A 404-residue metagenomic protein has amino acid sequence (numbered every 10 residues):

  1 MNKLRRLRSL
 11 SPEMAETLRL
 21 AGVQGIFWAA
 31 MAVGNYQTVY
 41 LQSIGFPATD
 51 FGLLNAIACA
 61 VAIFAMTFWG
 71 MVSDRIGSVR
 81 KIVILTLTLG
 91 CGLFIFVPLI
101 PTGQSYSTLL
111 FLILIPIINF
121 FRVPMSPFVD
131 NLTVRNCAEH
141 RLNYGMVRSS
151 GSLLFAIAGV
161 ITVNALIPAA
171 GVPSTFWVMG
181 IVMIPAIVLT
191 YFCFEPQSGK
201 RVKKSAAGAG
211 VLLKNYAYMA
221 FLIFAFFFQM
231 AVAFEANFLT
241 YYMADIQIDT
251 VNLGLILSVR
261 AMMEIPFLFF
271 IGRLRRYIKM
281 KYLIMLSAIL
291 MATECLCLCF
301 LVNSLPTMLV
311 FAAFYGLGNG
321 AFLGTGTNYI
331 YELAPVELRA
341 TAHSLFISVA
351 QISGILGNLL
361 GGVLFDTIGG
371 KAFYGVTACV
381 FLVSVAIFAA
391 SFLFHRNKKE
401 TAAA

Functional and structural regions predicted by a protein language model:
N2-M14, C193-A225: Juxtamembrane intracellular "pre-TM" segments in multi-pass secondary transporters
L7-C59, Y218-I256: Helix-loop boundary and gating motifs at the non-cytosolic
G25, L93, Y106-S126, F226 (+1 more regions): Hydrophobic core of transmembrane alpha-helices in multi-pass small-molecule transporters, especially MFS/SLC-type
A48-T49, A138-S150, T250-V251, V336-F346: Loop-to-transmembrane helix entry/capping segments in MFS-fold secondary transporters and related SLC/MFSD carriers
F64-S78, L166-I167, F267-K279, F365-D366: Helix-to-loop junctions at the C-terminal end of transmembrane segments in multipass secondary transporters
D74-L87, R276-A288: Cytoplasmic membrane-interface "Motif A"-like loop-to-helix N-cap segments of 12-TM Major Facilitator Superfamily
T88-S105, L290-N303: C-terminal ends and interior cores of transmembrane alpha-helices in multi-pass membrane transporters/permeases
R122-A138, A321-A334: Intracellular juxtamembrane helix-capping segments at the cytosolic ends of symmetry-related transmembrane helices
